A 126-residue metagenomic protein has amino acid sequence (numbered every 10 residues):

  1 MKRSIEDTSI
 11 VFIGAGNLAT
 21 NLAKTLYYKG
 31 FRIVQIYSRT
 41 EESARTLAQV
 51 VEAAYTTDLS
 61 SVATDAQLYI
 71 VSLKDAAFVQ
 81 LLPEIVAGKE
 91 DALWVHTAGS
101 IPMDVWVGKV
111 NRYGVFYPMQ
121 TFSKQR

Functional and structural regions predicted by a protein language model:
M1-A54: NAD(P)+-binding Rossmann beta1-loop-alpha1 motif at the extreme N-terminus of oxidoreductases
V34, Q67, A92: Conserved acidic residues
A44, F78-V79, P102-D104: Short, well-ordered alpha-helical microsegments
A54, A92-L93, R112: Proline-centered loop/turn at the N-terminus of a beta-strand
T57-S60, P118-M119: Conserved SAM/SAH-binding loop
L59-V86: Rossmann-like NAD(P)-binding element
I85-D91, V107-V110: Short, conserved loop/helix-junction motifs that constitute active-site signature segments in enzyme catalytic cores
A98-R126: Rossmann-fold dinucleotide-binding core
